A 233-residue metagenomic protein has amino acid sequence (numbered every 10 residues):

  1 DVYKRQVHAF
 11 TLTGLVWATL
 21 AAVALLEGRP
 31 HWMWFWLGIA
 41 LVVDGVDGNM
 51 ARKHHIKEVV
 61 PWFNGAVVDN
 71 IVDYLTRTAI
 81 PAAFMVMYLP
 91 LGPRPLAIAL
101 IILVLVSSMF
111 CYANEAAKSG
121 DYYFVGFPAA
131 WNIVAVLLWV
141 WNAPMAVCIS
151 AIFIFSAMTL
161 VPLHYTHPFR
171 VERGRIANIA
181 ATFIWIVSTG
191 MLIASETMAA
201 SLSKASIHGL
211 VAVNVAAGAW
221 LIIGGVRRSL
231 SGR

Functional and structural regions predicted by a protein language model:
V2-Y3: Short, small-residue-biased leader/transition segments that mark boundaries at the very start of proteins
V7-L12, K53-C111: Multi-pass membrane catalytic core of lipid/isoprenoid biosynthesis enzymes
F10-T19, W36-I39, V43, L75-T78 (+8 more regions): Lipid-exposed faces of alpha-helical membrane segments in multi-pass integral membrane proteins
L20-F35, L75, P81-L100, V136-I149 (+1 more regions): Helix-coil boundary and interhelical linker segments in multi-pass alpha-helical membrane proteins
A21, G45-N49: Short helical (or helix-break) motifs at transmembrane helix termini and adjacent helical loops in multi-pass membrane
A24-I39, M50-V59: Membrane-interface helix-loop junction between the first two transmembrane segments
N49-E58, S108-Y122, L160-P168, I223-V226: C-terminal ends of transmembrane helices
F124-R233: C-terminal membrane-associated helical module and adjoining short loops/tails
